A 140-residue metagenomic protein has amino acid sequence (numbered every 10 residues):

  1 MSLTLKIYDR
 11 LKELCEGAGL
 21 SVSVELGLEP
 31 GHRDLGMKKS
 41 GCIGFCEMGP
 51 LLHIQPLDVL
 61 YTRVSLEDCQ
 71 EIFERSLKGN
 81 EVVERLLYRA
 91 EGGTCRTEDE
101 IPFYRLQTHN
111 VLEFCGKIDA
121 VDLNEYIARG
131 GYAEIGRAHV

Functional and structural regions predicted by a protein language model:
M1-A138: Feature of Fe-S/electron-transfer and energy-metabolism proteins that preferentially highlights extended coupling
